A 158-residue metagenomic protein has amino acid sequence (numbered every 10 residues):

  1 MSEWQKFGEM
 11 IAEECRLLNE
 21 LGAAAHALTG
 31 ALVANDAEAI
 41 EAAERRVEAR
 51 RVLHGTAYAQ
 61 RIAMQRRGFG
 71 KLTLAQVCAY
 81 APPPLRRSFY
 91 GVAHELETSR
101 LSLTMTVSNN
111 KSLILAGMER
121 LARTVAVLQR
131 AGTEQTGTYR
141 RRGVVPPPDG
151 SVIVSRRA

Functional and structural regions predicted by a protein language model:
M1-C78: Extended, charge-rich alpha-helical scaffolding segments
Y80-A158: Short terminal interaction segments
